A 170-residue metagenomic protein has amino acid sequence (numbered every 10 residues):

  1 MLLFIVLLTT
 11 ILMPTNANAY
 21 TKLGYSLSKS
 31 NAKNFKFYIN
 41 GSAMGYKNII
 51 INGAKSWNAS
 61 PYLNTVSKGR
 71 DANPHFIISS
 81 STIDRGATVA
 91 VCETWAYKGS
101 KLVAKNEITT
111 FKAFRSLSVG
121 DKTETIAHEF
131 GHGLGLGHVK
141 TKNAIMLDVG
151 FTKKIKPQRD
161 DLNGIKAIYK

Functional and structural regions predicted by a protein language model:
M1-A19: Sec-dependent N-terminal signal peptides of Gram-positive bacterial secreted proteins and lipoproteins
T15-K170: Zinc-dependent metalloendopeptidases
